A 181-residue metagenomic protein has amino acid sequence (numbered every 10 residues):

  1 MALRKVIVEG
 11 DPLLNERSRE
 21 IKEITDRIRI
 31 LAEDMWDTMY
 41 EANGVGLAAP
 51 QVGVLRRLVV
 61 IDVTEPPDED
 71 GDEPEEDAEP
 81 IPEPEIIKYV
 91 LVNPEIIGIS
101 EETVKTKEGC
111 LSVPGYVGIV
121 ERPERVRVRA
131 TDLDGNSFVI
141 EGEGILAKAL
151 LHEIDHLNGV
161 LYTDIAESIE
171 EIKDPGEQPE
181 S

Functional and structural regions predicted by a protein language model:
M1-L151, H156-S181: Active-site rim/adjacent substrate-binding subdomains
